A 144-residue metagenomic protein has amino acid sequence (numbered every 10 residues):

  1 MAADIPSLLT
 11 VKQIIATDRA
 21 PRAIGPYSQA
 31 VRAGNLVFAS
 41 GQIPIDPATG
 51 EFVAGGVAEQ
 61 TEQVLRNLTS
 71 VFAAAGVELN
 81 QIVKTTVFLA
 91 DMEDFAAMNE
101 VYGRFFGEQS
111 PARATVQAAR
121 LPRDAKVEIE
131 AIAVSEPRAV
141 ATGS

Functional and structural regions predicted by a protein language model:
A2-S144: Short, polar/acidic, helix-capping and beta-turn segments at strand->helix junctions that line the mouths
